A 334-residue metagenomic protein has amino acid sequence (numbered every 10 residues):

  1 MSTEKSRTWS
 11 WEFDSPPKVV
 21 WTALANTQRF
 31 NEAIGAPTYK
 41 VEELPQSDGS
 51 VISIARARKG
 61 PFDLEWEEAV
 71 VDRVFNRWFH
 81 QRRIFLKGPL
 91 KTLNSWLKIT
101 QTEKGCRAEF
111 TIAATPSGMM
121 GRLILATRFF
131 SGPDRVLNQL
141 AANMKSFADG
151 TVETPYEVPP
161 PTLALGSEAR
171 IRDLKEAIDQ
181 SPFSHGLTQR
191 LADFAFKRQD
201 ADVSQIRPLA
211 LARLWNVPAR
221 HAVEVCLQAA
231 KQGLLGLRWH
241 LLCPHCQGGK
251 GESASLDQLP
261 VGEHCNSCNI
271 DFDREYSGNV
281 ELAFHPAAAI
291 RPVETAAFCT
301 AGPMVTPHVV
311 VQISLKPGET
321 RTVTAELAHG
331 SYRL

Functional and structural regions predicted by a protein language model:
M1, A113-P161: A conserved amphipathic terminal alpha-helix motif
M1-S47: Hydrophobic ligand-binding cavity/cleft-lining segments
S6-T8, D63-E67, L90-S95: Short, surface-exposed coil-to-beta transition loops
D14-P17, Q46-S47, V71-N76, K98-R107: A short, structured loop/turn motif at beta-sheet edges
R82-V136: Beta-strand/loop substructures that line and gate deep hydrophobic ligand-binding cavities in soluble
R172-A254: A broadly conserved sequence feature marking short terminus-proximal activation segments in nucleic acid-centric
N216, A230-A296: Cys/His-rich short segments
D273-L334: Long, charge-rich boundary regions
